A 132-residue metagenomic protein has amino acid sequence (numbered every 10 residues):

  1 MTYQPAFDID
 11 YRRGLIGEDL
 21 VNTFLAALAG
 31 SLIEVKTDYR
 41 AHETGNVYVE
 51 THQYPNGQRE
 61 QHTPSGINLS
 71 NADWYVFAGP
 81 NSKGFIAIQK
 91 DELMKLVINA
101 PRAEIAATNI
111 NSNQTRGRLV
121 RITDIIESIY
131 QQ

Functional and structural regions predicted by a protein language model:
T2-R12, A27, P80-Q132: Non-catalytic C-terminal interaction segments of nucleic acid-processing enzymes
D10, G17-E18: Intrinsically disordered, charged low-complexity linkers and terminal tails that flank or connect structured domains
E18, E34, E50: Acidic-residue sensor for enzyme active/binding pockets
V21, L25, S31-G45: Conserved catalytic cores of phosphodiester-cleaving nucleases, focusing on short active-site segments
L28-A29, N71: Residue-level preference for short coil/turn positions at secondary-structure junctions
I33-Y39, Q53, G79-N81: Generic secondary-structure microfeatures
Y39-N68: Mg2+/Mn2+-dependent nuclease catalytic core
Q61-K90: Aromatic- and glycine-enriched beta-alpha-beta binding-site module
